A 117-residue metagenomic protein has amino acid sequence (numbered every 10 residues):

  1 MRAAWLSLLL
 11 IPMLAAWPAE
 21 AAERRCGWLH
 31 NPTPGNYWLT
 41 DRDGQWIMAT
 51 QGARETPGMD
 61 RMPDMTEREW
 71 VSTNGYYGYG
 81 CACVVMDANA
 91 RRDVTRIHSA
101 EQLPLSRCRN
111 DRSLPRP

Functional and structural regions predicted by a protein language model:
M1-R2: N-terminal secretory signal peptides that target proteins for export/translocation
W5-A15: Bacterial N-terminal signal peptides
L9, Y37, I47, T56 (+2 more regions): Residues in flexible loops and secondary-structure boundaries
M13, A19-A21, N31, Y76-G78 (+1 more regions): A generic structural signal for short, solvent-exposed coil/turn residues that cap or connect secondary-structure
A16, L29, A82-V84: Generic low-polarity alpha-helical segments
A19-T73: N-terminal secretory signal peptides
M59-P117: Beta-strand-rich cores of mature extracytoplasmic or soluble domains
